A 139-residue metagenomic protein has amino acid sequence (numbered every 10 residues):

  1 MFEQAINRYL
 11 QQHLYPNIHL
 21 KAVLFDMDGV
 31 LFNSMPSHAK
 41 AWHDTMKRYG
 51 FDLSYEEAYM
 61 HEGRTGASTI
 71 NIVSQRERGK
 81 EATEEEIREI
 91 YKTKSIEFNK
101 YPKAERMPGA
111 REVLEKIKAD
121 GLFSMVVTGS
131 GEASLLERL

Functional and structural regions predicted by a protein language model:
F2-E57: Active-site neighborhood of HAD-like aspartate-dependent phosphohydrolases
L10-L14, H19, N99-V126, E132-L136: Short, acidic loop-to-helix structural element flanking the phosphoryl-transfer center in phosphate-processing enzymes
N33-S34, E62, V126-V127: Small/polar loops that bind or transfer phosphate-bearing groups
S37, T65-S68, E112, A133-S134: Short alpha-helical
K40, T45-R78, K100: Alpha-helical substrate-recognition element adjacent to the catalytic core
W42, I70, A110, L135-L139: Hydrophobic packing residues within well-ordered alpha-helices of enzyme cores
G63-F98, P108, K116: A metal-dependent, Asp-based hydrolase signature
